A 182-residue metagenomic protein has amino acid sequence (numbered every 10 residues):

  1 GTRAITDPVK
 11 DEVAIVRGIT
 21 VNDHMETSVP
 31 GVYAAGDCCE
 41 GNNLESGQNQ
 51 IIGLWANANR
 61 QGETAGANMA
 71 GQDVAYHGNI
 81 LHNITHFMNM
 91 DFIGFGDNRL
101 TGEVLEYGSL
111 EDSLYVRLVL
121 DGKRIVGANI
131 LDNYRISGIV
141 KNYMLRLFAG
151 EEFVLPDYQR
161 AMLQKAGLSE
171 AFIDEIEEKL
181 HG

Functional and structural regions predicted by a protein language model:
G1-T64, D157: FAD-site-proximal beta/loop scaffold in flavoenzymes
E12, E26, E40, E45 (+6 more regions): Glutamate identity and glutamate-enriched acidic tracts
S28-D37, W55, A67-V74, I130 (+1 more regions): Low-complexity, flexible helical/coil segments
C38-G138, N142: Mid-to-C-terminal Rossmann-like scaffold of FAD/NAD(P)H-dependent oxidoreductases
H86, L180-G182: Intrinsically disordered terminal and processing segments
E111-L180: C-terminal auxiliary extensions adjacent to catalytic cores
